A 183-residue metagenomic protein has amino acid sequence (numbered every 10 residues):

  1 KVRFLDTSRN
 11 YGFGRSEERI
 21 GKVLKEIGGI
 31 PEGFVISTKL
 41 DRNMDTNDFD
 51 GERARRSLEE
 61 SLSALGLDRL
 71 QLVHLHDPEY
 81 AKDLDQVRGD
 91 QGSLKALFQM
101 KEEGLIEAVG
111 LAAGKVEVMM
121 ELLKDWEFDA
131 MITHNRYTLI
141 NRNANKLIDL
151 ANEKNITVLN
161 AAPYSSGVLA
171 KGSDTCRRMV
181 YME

Functional and structural regions predicted by a protein language model:
K1, F49-L65, G114-L123: Short, acidic/polar
K1-F34: N-terminal binding-site loop/beta-alpha segment at the start of enzyme catalytic domains that lines or forms
V2, L67-L70, I106, F128: A structural motif
L5, I20, I36, S61 (+5 more regions): Conserved, mostly hydrophobic/aromatic
S8-E17, N43-G51, A81-K82, Y137-N143: Acidic-and-aromatic substrate-binding clefts and catalytic sites of carbohydrate-active enzymes
G21-V35, L62-D68, L122-W126, D149-N155: Acidic (Asp/Glu)-rich catalytic clusters
L62-D85: Active-site groove signature of glycoside hydrolases
P78-E183: Beta/alpha (TIM)-barrel catalytic core signal, keyed to glycine-rich beta->alpha loops juxtaposed to Asp/Glu that bind
